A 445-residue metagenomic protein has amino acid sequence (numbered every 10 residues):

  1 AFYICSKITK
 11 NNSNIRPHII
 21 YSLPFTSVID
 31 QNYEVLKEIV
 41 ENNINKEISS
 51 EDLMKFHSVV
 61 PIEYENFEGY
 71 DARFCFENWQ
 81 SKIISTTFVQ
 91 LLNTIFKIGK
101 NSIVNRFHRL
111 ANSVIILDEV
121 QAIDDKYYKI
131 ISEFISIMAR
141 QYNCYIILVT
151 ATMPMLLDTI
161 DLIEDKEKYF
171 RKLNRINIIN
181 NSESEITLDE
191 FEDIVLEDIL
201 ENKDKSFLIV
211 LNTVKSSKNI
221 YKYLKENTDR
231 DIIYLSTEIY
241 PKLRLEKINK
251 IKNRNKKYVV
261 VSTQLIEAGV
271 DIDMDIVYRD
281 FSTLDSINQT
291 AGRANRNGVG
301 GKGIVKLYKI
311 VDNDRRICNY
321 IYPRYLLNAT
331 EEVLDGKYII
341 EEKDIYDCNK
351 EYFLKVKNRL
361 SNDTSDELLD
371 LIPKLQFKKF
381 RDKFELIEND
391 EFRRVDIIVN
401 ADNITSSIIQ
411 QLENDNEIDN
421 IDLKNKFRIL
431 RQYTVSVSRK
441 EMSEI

Functional and structural regions predicted by a protein language model:
A1-N14, V35: Walker A/P-loop NTP-binding motif
I15-E41, H57-V60, M155, V214: Conserved Walker A/P-loop ATP-binding site and its immediately adjacent core in helicase/helicase-like ATPase domains
N42-K97: Inter-Walker segment of RecA-like/P-loop motor cores
L53-F67, L211-K215, I232-I248, S262-E267: Conserved helicase motor
V89-N93, I103-M138: SF2 helicase catalytic motif II
T94, V259-M274, Q289-N297: SF2 helicase motor core recognition
A139, D193-L200, D204, V210 (+7 more regions): C-terminal helicase lobe and adjacent C-terminal extensions/tails of nucleic-acid helicase motors
Y145, V149-E201: Interdomain hinge/linker at the junction between the two RecA-like core domains of SF2 helicases
